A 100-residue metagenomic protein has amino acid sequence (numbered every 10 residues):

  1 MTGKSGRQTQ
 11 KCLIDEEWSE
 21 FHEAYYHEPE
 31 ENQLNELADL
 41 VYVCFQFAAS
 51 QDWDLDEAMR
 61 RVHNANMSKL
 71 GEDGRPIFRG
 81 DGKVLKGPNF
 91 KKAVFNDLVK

Functional and structural regions predicted by a protein language model:
M1-L37, V41-K100: Flexible "arm" and connector segments at domain edges
